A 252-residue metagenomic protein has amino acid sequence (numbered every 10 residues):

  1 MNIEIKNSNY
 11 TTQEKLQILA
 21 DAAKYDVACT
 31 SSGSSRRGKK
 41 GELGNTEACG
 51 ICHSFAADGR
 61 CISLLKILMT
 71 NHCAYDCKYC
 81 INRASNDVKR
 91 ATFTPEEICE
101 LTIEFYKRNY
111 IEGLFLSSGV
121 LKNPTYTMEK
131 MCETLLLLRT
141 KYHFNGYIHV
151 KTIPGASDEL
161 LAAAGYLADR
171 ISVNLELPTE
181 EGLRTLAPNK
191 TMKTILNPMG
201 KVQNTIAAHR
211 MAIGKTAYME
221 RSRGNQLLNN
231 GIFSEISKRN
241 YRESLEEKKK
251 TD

Functional and structural regions predicted by a protein language model:
M1-H72: Flexible, acidic/Gly-rich N-terminal and inter-domain linker regions that tether and position cofactor-handling modules
L64, C77, L116, V173: Conserved, mostly hydrophobic/aromatic
L65, F115-L121, D252: Short glycine-rich or small-residue beta-strand-to-loop segments that form or flank ligand, phosphate, metal/Fe-S
I67-E96: Canonical Radical SAM [4Fe-4S] cluster-binding loop centered on the CxxxCxxC motif and its immediate flanking residues
K89-T94, I103, L121-P124, M128: Fe-S ferredoxin-like electron-transfer domains and their immediately adjacent linker/connector regions across
C99, K122-D252: Conserved AdoMet/S-adenosylmethionine-binding subsite of the radical SAM
L101-S117: Short Fe-S-cluster ligation motifs
